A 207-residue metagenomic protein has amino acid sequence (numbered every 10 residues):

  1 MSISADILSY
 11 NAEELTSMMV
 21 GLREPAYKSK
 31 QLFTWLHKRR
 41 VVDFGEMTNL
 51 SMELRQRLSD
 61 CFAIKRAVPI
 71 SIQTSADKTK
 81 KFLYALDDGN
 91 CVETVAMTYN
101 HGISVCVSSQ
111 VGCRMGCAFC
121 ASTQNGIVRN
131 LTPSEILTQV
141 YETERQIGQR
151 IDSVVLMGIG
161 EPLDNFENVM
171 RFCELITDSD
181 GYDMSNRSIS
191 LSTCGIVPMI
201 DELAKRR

Functional and structural regions predicted by a protein language model:
M1-I103: Flexible, acidic/Gly-rich N-terminal and inter-domain linker regions that tether and position cofactor-handling modules
N90-R207: Conserved Radical SAM active-site core
